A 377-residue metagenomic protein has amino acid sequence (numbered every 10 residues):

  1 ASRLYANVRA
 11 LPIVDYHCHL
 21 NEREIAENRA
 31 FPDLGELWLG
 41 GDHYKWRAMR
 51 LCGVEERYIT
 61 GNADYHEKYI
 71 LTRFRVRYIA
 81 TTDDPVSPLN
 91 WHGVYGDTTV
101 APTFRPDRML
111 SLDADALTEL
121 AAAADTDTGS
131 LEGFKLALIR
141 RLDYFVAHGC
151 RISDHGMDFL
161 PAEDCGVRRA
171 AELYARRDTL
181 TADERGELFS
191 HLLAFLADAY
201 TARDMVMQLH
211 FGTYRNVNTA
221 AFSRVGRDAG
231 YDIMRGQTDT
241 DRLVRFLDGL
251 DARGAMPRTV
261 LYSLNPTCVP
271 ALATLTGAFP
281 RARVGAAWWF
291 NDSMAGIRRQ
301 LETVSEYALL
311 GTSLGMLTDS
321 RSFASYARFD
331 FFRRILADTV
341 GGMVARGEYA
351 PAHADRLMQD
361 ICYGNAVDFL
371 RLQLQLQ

Functional and structural regions predicted by a protein language model:
A1-P12, L37-A63, L310-G311, R328-Q377: Mid-to-C-terminal alpha-helical segments outside catalytic/metal-binding sites
A1-V8, Y16, L20-A121: N-terminal hydrophobic targeting/anchoring segments and the immediately downstream early-domain regions of hydrolases
R3-Y5, Y65-T72, P88-T99, E119-R258 (+4 more regions): Histidine/acidic residue-rich metal-binding segments in metalloenzymes
I13-I25, V206-R215: Histidine-centered catalytic micro-motifs
H17, I79, S153, H210 (+2 more regions): Divalent metal-coordination and catalytic microenvironments
R23, Q208-G212, V260-Y262, V284-A287 (+1 more regions): Short acidic/histidine-rich active-site segments
P85, P106-R108, M157-F159, T213-V217 (+3 more regions): Active-site-proximal loop/turn and secondary-structure-junction residues that shape catalytic pockets, frequently
L264-T267, V284-E302, A350-L370: C-terminal helical cap
